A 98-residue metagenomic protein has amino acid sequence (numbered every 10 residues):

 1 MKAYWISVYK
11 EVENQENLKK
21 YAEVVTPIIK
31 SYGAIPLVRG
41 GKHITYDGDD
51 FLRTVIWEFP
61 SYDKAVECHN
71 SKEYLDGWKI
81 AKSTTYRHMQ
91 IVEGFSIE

Functional and structural regions predicted by a protein language model:
M1-R53, F59-N70, E93-E98: Short S/T/G/P-rich N-terminal loop/turn motif that feeds into the first structured element of a domain
V66-C68, E73-Q90: C-terminal structural segments of small proteins and small subunits
